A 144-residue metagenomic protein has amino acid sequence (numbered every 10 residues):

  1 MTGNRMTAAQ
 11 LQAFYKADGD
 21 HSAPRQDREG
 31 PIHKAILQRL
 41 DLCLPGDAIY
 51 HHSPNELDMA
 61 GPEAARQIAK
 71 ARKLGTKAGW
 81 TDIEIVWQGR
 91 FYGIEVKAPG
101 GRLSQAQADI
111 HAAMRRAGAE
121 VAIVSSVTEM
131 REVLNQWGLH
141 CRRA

Functional and structural regions predicted by a protein language model:
M1-A144: Catalytic phosphate/metal-binding cores of nucleic-acid and nucleotide-processing enzymes, i.e., regions that mediate
